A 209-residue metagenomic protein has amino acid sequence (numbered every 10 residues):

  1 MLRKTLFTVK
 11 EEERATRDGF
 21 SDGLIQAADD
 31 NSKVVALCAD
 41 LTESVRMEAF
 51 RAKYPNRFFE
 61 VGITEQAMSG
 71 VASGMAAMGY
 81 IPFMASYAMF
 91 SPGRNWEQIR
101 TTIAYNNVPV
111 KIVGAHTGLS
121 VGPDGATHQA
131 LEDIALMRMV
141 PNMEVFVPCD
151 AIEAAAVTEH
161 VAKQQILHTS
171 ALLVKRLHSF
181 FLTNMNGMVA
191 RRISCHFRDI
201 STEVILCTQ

Functional and structural regions predicted by a protein language model:
M1-F181, M185-R191, E203: Thiamine diphosphate
F197: A glycine- and small/hydrophobic-rich beta-loop-beta segment that serves as a flexible "lid/hinge" or phosphate-binding
T202-Q209: Glycine-rich phosphate/diphosphate-binding loop of Rossmann-like nucleotide-binding domains
